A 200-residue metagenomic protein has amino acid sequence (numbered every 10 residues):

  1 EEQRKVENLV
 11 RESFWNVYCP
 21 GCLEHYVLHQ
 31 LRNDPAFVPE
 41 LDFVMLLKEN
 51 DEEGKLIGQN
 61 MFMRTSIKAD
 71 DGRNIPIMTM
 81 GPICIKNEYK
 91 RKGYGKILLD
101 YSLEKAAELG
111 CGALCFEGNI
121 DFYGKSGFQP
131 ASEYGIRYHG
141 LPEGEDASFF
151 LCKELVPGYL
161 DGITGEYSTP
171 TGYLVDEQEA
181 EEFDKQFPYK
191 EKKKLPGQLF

Functional and structural regions predicted by a protein language model:
E1-Q30, P35-I57, R73, T79 (+3 more regions): Short amphipathic alpha-helix that is part of the acyltransferase structural core
S13, K105, F122: Short alpha-helical functional segments enriched in proximate histidine and acidic residues
M45, F62-T65, I85: GNAT/GCN5-related N-acetyltransferase fold signature
K55, R73, K86-I97, L109 (+1 more regions): Conserved glycine-rich acetyl-CoA-binding loop
F62-R64, L98, S102, S132-R137: Short acidic (Asp/Glu) patches
S66-M80, K90: A conserved beta-turn-beta hairpin within the catalytic core of GNAT-like acetyltransferases that forms part
M80, I85, R91-E104, C115-F116: Conserved acetyl-CoA-binding loop-helix of GNAT-fold acetyltransferases
E108-C111, G118-E145: Conserved active-site alpha-helix within GNAT-family acetyltransferase domains
